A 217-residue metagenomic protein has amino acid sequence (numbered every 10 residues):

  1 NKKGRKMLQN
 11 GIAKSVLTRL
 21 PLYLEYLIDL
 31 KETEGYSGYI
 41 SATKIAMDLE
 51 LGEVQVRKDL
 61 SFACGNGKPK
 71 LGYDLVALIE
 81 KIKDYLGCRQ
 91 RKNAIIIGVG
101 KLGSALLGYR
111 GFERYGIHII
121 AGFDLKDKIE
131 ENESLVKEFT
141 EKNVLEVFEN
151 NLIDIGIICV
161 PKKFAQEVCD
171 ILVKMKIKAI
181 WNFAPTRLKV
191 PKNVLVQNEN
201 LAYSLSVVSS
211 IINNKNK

Functional and structural regions predicted by a protein language model:
N1-S37: Extreme N-terminal segment that seeds HTH/winged-HTH DNA-binding domains in transcriptional regulators
I28-E32, N132, V136-N216: Phosphate-bearing ligand-interacting subdomains that bind or position ATP/ADP/UDP/GDP/NAD(P) or nucleotide-linked
Y39, T43, M47-R91: HTH-adjacent hinge/linker in prokaryotic transcriptional regulators
V99-G100: Glycine-rich Rossmann-fold phosphate-binding loop(s) that bind the pyrophosphate of adenine dinucleotide cofactors
G103: N-terminal Rossmann-fold NAD(P) dinucleotide-binding loop
R110-R114, L172-M175: Short, solvent-exposed amphipathic alpha-helical segments in soluble enzyme and RNA/protein-processing domains
E113-L135: NAD(P)-binding Rossmann-fold cofactor-contacting core
